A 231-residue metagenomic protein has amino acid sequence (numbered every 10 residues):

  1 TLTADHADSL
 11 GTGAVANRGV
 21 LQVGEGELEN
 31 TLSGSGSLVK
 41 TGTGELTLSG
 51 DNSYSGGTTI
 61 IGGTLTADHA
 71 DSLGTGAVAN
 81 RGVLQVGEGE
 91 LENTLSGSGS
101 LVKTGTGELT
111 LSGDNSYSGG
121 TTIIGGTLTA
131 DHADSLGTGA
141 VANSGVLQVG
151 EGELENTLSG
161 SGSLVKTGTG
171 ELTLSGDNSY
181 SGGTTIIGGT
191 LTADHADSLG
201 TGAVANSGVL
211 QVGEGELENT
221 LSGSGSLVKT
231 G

Functional and structural regions predicted by a protein language model:
T1-G19, G26-S35, L48-S98, L111-S161 (+1 more regions): Surface-exposed loop/turn positions within long extracellular repeat scaffolds, especially the passenger domains
